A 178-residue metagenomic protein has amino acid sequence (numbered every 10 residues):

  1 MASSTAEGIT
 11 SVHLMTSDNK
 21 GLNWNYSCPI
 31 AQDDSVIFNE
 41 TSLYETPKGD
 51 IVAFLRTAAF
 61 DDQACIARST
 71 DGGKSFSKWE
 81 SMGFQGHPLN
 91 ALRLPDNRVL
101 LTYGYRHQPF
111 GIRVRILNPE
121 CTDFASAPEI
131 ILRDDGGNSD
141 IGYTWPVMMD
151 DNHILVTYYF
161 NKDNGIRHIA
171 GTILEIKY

Functional and structural regions predicted by a protein language model:
M1-Y178: Asp-box/BNR beta-propeller blade signature and adjacent active/binding-site loops in extracellular glycan-interacting
